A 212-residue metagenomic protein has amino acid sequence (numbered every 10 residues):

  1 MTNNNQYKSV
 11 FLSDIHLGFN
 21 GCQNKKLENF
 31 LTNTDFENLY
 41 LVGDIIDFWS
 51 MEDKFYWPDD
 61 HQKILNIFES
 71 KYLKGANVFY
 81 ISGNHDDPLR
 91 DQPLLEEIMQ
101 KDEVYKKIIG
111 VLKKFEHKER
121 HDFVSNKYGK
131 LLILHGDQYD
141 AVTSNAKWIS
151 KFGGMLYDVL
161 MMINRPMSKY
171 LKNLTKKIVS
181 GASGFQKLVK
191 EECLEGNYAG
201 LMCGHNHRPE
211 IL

Functional and structural regions predicted by a protein language model:
N5-K8, L17-S125: Core catalytic region of metal-dependent phosphoesterases/phosphodiesterases, especially metallo-beta-lactamase-like
K8-H16, K130-D137: Active-site-proximal beta-strand elements of phosphoester/diester hydrolases
D14, D44, G83, H135 (+1 more regions): Active-site glycine-centered loops adjacent to acidic/histidine catalytic or metal-binding residues that shape
D86, D137-Y139, H207: Short acidic/polar capping segments at secondary-structure boundaries
L89-R90, D140-T143, E210-L212: Short acidic/glycine-rich loop or secondary-structure boundary segments that cap or lie
I133-E191: Active-site-proximal loop/helix segment associated with metal-binding centers of metalloenzymes
K176-L212: Extended, basic/helix-rich recognition subdomains
